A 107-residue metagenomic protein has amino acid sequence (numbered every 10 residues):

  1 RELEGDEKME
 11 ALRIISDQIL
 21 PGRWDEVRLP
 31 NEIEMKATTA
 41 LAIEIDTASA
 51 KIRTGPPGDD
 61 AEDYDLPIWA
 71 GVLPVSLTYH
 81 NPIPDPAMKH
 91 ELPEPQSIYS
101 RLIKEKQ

Functional and structural regions predicted by a protein language model:
R1-G5: Short histidine-centered catalytic/ligand-binding loop motif
D6-Q107: C-terminal edge-of-domain segments
